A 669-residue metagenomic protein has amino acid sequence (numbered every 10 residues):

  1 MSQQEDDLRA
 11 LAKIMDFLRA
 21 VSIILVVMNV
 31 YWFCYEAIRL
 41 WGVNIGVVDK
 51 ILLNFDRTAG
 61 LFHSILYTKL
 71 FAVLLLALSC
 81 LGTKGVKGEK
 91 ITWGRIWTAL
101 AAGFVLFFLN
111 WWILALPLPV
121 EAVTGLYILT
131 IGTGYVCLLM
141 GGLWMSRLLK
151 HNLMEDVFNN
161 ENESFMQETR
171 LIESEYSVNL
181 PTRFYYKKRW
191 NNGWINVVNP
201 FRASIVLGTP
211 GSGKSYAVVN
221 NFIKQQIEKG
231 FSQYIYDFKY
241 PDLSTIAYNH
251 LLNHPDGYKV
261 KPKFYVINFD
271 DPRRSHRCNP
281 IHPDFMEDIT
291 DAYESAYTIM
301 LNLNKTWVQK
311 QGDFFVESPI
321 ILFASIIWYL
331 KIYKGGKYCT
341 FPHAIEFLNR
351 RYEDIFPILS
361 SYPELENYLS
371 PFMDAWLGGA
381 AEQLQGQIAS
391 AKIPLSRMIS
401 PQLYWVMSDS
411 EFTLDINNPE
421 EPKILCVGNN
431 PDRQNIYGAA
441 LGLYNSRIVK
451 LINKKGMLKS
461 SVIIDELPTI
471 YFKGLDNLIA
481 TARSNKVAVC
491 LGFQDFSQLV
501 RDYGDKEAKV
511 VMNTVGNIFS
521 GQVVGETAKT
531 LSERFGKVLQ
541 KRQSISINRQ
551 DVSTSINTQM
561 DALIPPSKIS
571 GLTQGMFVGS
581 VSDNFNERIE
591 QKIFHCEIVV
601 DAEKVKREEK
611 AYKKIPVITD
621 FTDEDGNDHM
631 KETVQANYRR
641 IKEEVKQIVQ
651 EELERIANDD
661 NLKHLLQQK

Functional and structural regions predicted by a protein language model:
M1-S212, Y216, N221, I547-R549: Basic- and hydrophobic-enriched, low-structure N-terminal and domain-boundary segments that flank ATP-binding catalytic
V43, K150-M154, I195-V487, Y503 (+3 more regions): P-loop NTPase motor domains
I51, F184-W190, N304-F314, R542-Q559: Low-complexity, polar-biased intrinsically disordered regions enriched in Pro/Ser/Thr/Gly
L53-R57, Q167-E173, A439, E466-T469 (+2 more regions): A short glycine-/small-residue-rich loop at the edge of a beta-strand within enzyme catalytic domains
A77-S79, T83, G442, S446 (+2 more regions): Hydrophobic alpha-helical segments involved in membrane association or supramolecular assembly
W190, R273-H276, K506, Q559: Residue-level signal for pocket-adjacent positions within structured domains
I479-T481, N485-A488, G492-S582: Conserved ATP-driven motor cores of ASCE-family P-loop NTPases powering translocation/secretion/packaging/pilus
I593-H595: N-terminal charged/capping segments associated with class I S-adenosyl-L-methionine
